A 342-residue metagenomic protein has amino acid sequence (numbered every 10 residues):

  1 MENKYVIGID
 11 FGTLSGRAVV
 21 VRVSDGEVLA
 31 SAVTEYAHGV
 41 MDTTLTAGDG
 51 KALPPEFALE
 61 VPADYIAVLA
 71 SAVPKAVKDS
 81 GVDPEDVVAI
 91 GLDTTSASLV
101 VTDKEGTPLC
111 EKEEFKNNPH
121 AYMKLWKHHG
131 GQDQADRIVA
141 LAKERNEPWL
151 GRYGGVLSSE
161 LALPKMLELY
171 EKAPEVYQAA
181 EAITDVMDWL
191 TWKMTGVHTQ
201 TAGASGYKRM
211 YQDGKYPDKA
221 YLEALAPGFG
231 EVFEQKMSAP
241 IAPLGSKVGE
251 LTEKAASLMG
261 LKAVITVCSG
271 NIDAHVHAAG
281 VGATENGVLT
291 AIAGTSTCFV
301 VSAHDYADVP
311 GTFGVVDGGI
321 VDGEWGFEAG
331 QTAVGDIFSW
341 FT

Functional and structural regions predicted by a protein language model:
M1-E111, E231, S257, L261 (+1 more regions): N-terminal glycine/serine-rich phosphate-binding loop of ATP-dependent small-molecule kinases, especially carbohydrate
M1-N3, T13-S15, D86, T94-S96 (+7 more regions): Short, well-ordered loop/turn elements at secondary-structure boundaries
F11-T13, V21, V139-N271: Gly/Ser/Thr-rich active-site cleft segment
G26, I90, H128, L169 (+1 more regions): Residue-level signal for inorganic ion chemistry
S31, L99-A135, A179-A220, L225 (+1 more regions): Glycine-rich phosphate-binding loop of actin/hexokinase-like ATP-binding domains
H38-D42, L244-L258, Y306-G314: Acidic-glycine-rich active-site phosphate/pyrophosphate-binding loop
V40-T44, P55, V82-L161: Active-site phosphate-binding/coordination module
I66-P74, L163-M166, I272-V276, V334 (+1 more regions): Short, hydrophobic/amphipathic alpha-helical packing segments that form internal helix faces or helix-helix interfaces
